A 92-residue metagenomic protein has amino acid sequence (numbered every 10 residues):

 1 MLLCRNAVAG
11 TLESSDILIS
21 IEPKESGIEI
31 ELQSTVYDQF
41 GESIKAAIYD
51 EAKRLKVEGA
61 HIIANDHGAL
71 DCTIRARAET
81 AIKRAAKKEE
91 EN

Functional and structural regions predicted by a protein language model:
M1-N92: N-terminal intrinsically disordered, cationic/polar leader segments that include organellar targeting peptides
